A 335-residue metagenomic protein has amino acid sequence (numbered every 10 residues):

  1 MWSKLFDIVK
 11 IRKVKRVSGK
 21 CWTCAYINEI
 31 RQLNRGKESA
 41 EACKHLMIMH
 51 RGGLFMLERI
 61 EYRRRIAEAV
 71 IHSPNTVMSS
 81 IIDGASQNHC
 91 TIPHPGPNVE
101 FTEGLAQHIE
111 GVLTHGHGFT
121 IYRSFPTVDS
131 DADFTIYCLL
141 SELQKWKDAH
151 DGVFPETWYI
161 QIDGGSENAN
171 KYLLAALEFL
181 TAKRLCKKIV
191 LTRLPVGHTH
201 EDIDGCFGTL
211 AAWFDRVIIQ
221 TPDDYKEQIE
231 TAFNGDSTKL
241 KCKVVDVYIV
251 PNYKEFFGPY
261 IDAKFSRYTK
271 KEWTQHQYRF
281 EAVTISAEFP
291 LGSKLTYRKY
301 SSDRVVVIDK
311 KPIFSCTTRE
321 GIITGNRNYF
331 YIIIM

Functional and structural regions predicted by a protein language model:
M1-M335: Extended mixed-charge, aromatic/glycine-enriched low-complexity segments
